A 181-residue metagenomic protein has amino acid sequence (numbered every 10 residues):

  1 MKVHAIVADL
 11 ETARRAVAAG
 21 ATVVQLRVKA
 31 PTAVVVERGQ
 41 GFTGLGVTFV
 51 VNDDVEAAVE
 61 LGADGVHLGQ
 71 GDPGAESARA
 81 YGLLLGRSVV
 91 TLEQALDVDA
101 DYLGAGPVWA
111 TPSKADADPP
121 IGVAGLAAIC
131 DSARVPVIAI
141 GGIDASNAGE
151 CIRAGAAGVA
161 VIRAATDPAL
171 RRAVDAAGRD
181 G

Functional and structural regions predicted by a protein language model:
M1-H67, D72-P73, S77-Y102, A124 (+3 more regions): Conserved N-terminal beta1-alpha1 strand-loop-helix module at the mouth
A58, W109-A115: A short acidic, helix-capping loop that chelates divalent metal ions and anchors anionic groups
D101-W109: Non-cysteine beta-strand/loop elements that form the S-adenosyl-L-methionine
V108-T111, I143-S146: Short Gly/Pro-enriched loop/turn and capping motifs at secondary-structure junctions
K114-P120, A139, R153-A154: Active-site-adjacent loop and "lid" segments of alpha/beta metabolic enzymes
